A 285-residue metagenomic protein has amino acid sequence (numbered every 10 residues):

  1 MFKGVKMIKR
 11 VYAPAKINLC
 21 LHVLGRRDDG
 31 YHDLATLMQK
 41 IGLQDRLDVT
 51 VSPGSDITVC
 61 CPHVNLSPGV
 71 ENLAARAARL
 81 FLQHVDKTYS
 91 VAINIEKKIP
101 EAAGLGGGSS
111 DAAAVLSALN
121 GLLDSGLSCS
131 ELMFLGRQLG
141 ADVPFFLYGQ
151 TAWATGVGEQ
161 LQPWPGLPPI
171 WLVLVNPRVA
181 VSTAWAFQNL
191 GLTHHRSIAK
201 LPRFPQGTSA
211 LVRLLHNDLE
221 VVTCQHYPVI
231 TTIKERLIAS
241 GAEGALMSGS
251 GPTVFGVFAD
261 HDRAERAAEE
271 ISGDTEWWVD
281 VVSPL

Functional and structural regions predicted by a protein language model:
F2-A103, G121, S125-M133, L167 (+1 more regions): ATP-binding N-lobe of GHMP and related small-molecule kinases
Q39-K40, R137-Q138, P144-L147, P163-P168 (+1 more regions): Solvent-exposed alpha-helices and their adjacent loops that cap or buttress functional pockets in soluble metabolic
D45-V49, D142-F146, A152, V254-G256: Short beta-strand scaffold segments in enzyme catalytic cores
P53-N65, V115, G207-H216: Short, basic/glycine-rich phosphate-binding loops at helix/coil junctions that contact nucleotide phosphates
N94-L123, A141, E243-F258: Glycine/serine-rich anion-binding loops at beta->alpha junctions that coordinate negatively charged ligand groups
A112, L116-W153: Contiguous, small/hydrophobic- and glycine-enriched helical/loop subdomains that border and often "cap" functional
Y148, W153-G244, A259-L285: Conserved, helical-rich catalytic subdomain that frames metal- and/or nucleotide-binding sites in enzyme alpha/beta
